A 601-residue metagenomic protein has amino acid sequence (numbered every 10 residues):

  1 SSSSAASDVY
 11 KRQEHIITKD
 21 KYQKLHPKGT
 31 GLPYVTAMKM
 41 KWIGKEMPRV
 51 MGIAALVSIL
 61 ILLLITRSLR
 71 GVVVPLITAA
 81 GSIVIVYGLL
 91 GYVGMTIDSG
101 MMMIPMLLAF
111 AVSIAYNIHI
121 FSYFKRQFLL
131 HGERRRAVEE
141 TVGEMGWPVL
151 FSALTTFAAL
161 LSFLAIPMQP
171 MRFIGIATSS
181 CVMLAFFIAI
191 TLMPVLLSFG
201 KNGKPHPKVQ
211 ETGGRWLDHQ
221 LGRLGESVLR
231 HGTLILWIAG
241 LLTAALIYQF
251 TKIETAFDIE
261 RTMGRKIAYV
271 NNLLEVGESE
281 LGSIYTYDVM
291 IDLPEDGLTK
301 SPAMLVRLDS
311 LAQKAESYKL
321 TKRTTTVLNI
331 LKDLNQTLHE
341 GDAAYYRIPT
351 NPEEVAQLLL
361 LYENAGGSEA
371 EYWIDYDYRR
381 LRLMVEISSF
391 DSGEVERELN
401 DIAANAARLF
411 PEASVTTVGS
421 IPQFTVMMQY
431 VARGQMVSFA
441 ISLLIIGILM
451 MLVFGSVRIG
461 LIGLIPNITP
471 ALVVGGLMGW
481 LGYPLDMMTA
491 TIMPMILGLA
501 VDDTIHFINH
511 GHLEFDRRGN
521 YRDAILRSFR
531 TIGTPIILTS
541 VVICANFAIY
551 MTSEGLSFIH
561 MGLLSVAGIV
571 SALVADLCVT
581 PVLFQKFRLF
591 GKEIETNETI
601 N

Functional and structural regions predicted by a protein language model:
S1, L32-T36, S283-K300, R323-A344 (+3 more regions): Short beta-strand/turn "edge" motifs
S1-A6, Y10: Single conserved hydrophobic/aromatic residue that forms the stacking wall/gate of nucleotide- or nucleobase-binding
D8, T299-K300, S392-R397: Short, conserved charged micro-motifs
R12-Q23, S279, S310-L320, E398-A413 (+2 more regions): Generic non-transmembrane alpha-helical segments
T18-D258, F390, A407-N601: Membrane-embedded transmembrane helical bundles of large multi-pass transporters/channels
R223-S227, H231-P352: Juxtamembrane segments of multi-pass membrane proteins
V276, V289, A315, T324 (+7 more regions): Hydrophobic, well-ordered secondary-structure elements that form the walls of internal hydrophobic environments
Y372-T417: Solvent-exposed soluble domains appended to multi-pass membrane proteins
